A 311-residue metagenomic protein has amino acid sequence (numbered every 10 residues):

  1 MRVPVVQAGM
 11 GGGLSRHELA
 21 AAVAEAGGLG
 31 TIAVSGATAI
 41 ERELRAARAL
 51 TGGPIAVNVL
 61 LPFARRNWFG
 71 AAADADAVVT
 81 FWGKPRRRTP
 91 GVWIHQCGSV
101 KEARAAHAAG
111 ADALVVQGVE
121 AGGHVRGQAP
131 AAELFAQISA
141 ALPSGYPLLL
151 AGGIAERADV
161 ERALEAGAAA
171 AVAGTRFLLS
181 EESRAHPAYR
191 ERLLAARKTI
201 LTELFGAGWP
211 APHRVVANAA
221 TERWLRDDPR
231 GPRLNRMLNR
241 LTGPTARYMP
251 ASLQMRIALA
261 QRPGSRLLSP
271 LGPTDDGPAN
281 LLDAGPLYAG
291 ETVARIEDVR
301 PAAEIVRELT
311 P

Functional and structural regions predicted by a protein language model:
M1-P147: Active-site entrance/lid segments in N-terminal catalytic domains of soluble metabolic enzymes
L14, I154-A155: Residue-level detector of alpha-helix initiation sites
A121-V125, A129-L149, A155-P311: Conserved active-site-proximal phosphate/metal-binding subdomains
